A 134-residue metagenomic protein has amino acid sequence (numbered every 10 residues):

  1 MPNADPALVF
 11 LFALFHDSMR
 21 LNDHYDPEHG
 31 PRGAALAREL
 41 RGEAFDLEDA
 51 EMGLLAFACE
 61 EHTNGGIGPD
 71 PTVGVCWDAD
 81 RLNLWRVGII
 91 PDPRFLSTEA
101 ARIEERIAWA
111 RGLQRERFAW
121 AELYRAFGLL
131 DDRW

Functional and structural regions predicted by a protein language model:
M1-A7, A37-F45: Alpha-helical phosphate/pyrophosphate-handling elements in metalloenzyme active cores
M1-N3, L47, E61-W134: Divalent metal-dependent phosphate-bond-processing catalytic cores, especially two-metal-ion Mg2+/Mn2+ enzymes that act
P6-Y25, H29, G33, A56-T63: His-Asp-centered metal-binding catalytic motifs of divalent-metal-dependent phosphohydrolases/nucleases
E28-G30, G42, C76: Juxtamembrane/interface motifs at transmembrane-helix termini
E48-M52: Membrane-interface starts of transmembrane alpha-helices
